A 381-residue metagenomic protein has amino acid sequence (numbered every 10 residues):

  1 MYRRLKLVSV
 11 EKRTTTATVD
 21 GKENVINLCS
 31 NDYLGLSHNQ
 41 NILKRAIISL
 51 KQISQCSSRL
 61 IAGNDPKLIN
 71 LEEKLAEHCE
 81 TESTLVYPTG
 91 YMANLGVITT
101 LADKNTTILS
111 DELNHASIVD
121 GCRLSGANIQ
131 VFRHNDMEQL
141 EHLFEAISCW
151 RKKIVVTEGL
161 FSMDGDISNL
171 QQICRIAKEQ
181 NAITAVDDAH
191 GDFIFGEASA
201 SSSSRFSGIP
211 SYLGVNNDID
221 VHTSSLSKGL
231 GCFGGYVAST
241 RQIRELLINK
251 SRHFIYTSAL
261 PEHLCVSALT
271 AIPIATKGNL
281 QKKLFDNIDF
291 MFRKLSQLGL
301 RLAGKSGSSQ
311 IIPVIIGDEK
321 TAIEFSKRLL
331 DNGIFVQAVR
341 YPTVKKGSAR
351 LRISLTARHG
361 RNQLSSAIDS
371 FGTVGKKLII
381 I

Functional and structural regions predicted by a protein language model:
M1-I53, A182: N-terminal "arm"/small-domain region of PLP-dependent enzymes with the aminotransferase-like
D32, Q130, H134-V186: Active-site phosphate-binding strand-loop segment of PLP-dependent enzymes
L36, K282-F292, S296-G333, T343 (+1 more regions): Conserved PLP-binding catalytic core of the aspartate aminotransferase-like
Q40, P66, E77, D331-N332 (+1 more regions): PLP-dependent enzyme catalytic core of the Aspartate aminotransferase-like
K44-T89, I288: Conserved N-terminal alpha-helix of the aminotransferase class I/II PLP-enzyme fold
V97-A116: Conserved PLP-anchoring active-site segment centered on the Schiff-base-forming lysine
E197, S202, S211-L246: Active-site PLP attachment segment
A259-T276, N287, S296: Structural motif of enzymes handling amino- and sulfur-group chemistry
